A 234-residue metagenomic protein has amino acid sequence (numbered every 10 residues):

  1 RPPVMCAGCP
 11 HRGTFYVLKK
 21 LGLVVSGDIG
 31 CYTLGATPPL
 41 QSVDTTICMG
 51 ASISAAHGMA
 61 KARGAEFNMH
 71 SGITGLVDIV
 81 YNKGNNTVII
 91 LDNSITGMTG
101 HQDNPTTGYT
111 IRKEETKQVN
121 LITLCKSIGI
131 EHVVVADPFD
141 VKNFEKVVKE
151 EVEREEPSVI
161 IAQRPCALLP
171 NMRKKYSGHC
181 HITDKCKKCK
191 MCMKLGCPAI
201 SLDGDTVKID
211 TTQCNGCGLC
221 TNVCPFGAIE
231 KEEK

Functional and structural regions predicted by a protein language model:
R1-C9, I29-G35, T96, Q163-L169 (+3 more regions): Functionally engaged cysteine thiol sites
R1-I53, A62-R63: Active-site diphosphate/adenylate-binding microenvironment
M5, V17, V24-S26, V80 (+7 more regions): Structured core elements
L23-V24, L34, G58-A65, P198-L202 (+2 more regions): Conserved helix-loop functional segments at active or binding sites
G30, L91-S94, P138, R164-P165 (+2 more regions): Short, ordered loop/turn segments at secondary-structure junctions
A36-I161, N171-M172: Thiamine diphosphate
E150-L202: Glycine/aspartate-rich loop-and-adjacent alpha/beta segment that forms the canonical ThDP
I182, K187-K208, N215, L219-K234: Iron-sulfur cluster-binding cysteine motifs and their immediate structural context in ferredoxin-like electron-transfer
